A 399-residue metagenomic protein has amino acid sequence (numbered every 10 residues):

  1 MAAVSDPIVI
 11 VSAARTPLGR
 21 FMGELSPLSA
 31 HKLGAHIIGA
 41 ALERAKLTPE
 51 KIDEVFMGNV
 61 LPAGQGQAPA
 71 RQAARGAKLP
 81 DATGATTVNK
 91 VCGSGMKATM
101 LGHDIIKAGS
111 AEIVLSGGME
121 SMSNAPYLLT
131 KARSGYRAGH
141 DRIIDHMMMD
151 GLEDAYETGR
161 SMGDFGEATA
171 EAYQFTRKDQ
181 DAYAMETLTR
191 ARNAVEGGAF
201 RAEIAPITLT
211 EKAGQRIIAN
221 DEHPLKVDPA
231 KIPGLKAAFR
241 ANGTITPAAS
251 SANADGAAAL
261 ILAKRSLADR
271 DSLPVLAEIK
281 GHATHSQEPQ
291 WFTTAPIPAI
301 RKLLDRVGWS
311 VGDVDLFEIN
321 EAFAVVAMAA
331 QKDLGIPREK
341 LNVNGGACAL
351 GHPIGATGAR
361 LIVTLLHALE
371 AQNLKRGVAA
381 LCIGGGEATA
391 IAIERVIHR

Functional and structural regions predicted by a protein language model:
A2-L28, P229-T294, P298, D305-R306 (+4 more regions): Condensing-enzyme catalytic core mediating Claisen C-C bond formation in acyl metabolism
A2-Q65, P69-A77, G84, F165-R177 (+3 more regions): Conserved active-site "lid/cap" helical segment
R15-T16, P27-H31, A35, R44 (+4 more regions): N-terminal extracellular/periplasmic Venus flytrap/periplasmic-binding protein-like
N59-I113, Y156-D164, K226-A252, D333-L365 (+1 more regions): Conserved catalytic cysteine-centered active-site region of acyl-thioester-dependent Claisen-condensing enzymes
V88-E120, A170-A199, L260-S266, Q331-K332 (+2 more regions): Active-site-proximal alpha-helical scaffold in enzymes
I113-A168: Flexible glycine-/small-residue-enriched beta->alpha junction loops that bind anionic phosphate/pyrophosphate groups
F165-E167, E203, K280-A349: Active-site pocket-lining segment
